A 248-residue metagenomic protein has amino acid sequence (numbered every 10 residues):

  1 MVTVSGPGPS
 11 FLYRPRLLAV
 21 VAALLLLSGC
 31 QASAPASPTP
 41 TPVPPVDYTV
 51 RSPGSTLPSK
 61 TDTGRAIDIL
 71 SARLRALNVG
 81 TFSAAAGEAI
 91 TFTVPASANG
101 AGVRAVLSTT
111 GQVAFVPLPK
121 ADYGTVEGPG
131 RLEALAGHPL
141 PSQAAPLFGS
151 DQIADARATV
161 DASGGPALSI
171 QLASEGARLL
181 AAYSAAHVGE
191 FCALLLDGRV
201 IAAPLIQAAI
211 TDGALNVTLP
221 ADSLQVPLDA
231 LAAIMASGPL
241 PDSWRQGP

Functional and structural regions predicted by a protein language model:
M1-P7, L12-R16, A22-L25, C30-P248: A structural signal for conserved, well-ordered secondary-structure elements that form binding/interaction cores
